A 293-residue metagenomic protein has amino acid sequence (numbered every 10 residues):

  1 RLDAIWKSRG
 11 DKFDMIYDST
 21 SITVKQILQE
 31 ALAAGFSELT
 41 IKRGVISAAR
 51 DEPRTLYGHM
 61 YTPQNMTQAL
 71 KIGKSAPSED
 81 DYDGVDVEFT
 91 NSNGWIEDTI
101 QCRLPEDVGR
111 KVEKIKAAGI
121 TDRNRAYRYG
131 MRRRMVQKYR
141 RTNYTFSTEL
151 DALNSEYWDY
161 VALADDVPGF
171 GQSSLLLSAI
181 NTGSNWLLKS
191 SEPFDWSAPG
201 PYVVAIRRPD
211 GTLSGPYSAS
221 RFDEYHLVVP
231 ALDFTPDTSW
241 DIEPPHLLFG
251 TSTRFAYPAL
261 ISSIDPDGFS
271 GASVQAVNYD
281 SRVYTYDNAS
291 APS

Functional and structural regions predicted by a protein language model:
R1-S293: C-terminal extracytoplasmic interaction modules
